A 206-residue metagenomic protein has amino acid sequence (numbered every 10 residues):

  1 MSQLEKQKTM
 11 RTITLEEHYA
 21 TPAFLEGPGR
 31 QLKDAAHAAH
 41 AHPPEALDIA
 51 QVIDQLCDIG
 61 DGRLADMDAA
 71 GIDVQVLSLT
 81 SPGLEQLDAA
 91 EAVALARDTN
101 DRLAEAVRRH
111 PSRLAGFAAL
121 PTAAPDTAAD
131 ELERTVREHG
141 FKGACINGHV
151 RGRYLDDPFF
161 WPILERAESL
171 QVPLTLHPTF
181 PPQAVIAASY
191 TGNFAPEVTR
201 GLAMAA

Functional and structural regions predicted by a protein language model:
S2-A206: Helix-coil boundary/capping segments in enzymes
